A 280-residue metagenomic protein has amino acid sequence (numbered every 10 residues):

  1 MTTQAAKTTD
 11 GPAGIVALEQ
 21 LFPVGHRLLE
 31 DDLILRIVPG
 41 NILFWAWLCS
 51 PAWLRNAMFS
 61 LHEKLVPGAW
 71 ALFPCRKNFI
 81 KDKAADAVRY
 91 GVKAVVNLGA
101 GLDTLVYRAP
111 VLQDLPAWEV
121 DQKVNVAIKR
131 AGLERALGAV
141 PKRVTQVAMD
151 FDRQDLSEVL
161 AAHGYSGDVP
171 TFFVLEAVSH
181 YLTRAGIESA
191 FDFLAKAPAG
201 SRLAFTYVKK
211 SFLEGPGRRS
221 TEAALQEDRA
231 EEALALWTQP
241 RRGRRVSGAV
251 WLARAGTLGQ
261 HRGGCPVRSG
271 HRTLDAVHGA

Functional and structural regions predicted by a protein language model:
M1-V96, L102-V147: Rossmann-like AdoMet
E134-G167: S-adenosyl-L-methionine
V144, D155-S157, Y181-K196: A short, conserved alpha-helix within the catalytic core of class I
Y165-A185: A short SAM/SAH-binding and catalytic strip from SAM-dependent methyltransferases
L182, Q226-P240: Acceptor-substrate binding/catalytic loop of class I
A197-S211: Conserved beta-strand signature within the Rossmann-like core of class I S-adenosyl-L-methionine
L234-G259: Short alpha-helix
G263-A280: Core SAM-dependent methyltransferase catalytic element
